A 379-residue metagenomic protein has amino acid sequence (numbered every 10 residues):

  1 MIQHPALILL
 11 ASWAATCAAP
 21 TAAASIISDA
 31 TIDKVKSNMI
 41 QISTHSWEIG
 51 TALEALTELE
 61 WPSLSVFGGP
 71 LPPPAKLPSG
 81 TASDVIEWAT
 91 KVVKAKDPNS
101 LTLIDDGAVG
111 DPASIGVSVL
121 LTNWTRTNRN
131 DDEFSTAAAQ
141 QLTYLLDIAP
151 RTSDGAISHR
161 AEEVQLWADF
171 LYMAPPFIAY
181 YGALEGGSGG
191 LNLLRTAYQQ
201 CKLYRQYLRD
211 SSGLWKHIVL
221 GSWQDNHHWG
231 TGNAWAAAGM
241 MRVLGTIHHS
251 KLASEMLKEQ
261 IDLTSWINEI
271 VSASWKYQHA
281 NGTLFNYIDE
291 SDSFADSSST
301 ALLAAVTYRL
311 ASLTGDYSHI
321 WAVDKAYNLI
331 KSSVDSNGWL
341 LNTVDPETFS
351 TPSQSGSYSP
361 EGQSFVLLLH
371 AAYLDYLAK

Functional and structural regions predicted by a protein language model:
M1-A23: Fungal secretory targeting signals
L7-I8, T16-C17, D131, G190 (+1 more regions): Generic alpha-helix initiation/capping and coil-helix boundary signal
A22-F134, I148-S153, Q165-D169, L284-K379: CBM-like carbohydrate-recognition segments
A138-A156, A197-Q199, L203: Short, charged, amphipathic alpha-helices and their helix-cap/turn boundaries
I157, G221, E347-F349: Short gly/ser/thr-rich secondary-structure transition/capping motifs
I157-H159, V164-Q165: Active-site-adjacent "subsite" loops/lids of carbohydrate-active enzymes
Q165-I288, S293-A304, D316-D345, S357 (+2 more regions): Extended ligand-binding clefts on enzyme/binding-domain cores
